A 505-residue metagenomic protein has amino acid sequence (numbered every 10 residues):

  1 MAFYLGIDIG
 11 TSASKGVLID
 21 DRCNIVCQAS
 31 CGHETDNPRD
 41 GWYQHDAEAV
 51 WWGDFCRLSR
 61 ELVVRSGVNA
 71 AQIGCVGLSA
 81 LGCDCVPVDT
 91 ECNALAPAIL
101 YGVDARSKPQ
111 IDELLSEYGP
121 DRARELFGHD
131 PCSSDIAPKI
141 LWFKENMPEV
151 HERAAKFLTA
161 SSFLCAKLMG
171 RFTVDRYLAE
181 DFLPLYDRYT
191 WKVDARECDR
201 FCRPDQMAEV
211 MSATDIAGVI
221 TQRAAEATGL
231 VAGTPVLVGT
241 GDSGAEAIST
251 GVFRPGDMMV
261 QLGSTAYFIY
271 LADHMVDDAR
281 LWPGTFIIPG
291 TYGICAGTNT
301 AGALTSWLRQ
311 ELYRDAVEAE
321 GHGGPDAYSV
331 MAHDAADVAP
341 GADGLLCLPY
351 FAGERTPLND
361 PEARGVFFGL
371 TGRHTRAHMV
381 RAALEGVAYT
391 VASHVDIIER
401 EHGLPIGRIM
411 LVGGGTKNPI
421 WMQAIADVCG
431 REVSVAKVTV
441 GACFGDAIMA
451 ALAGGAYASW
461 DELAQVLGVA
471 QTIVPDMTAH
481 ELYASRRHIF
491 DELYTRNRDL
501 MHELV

Functional and structural regions predicted by a protein language model:
M1-P97, E125, R153, Q222-E226 (+6 more regions): N-terminal glycine/serine-rich phosphate-binding loop of ATP-dependent small-molecule kinases, especially carbohydrate
L5-G6, L115-G128, P138-T173, L183-F201 (+3 more regions): Active-site core segments that coordinate phosphate-bearing ligands/cofactors across diverse enzyme families
G16-L18, C23, V76, D104 (+4 more regions): Conserved small-residue
G32, Y101-G102, N299: A generic structural motif
V64-G102, D130-S134, S161, C165-Y186 (+1 more regions): Short beta-strand-loop/turn "lid" adjacent to the catalytic site in phosphate-handling enzymes
V86-V88, P109-E113, E246-I248: Pocket-flanking alpha-helical
L100-E117, A447-I448: Short alpha-helix plus adjacent loop in nuclease-associated cores
F201-T214: A conserved helix-loop-beta module that forms one wall/lid of the active-site cleft in ATP-utilizing catalytic domains
